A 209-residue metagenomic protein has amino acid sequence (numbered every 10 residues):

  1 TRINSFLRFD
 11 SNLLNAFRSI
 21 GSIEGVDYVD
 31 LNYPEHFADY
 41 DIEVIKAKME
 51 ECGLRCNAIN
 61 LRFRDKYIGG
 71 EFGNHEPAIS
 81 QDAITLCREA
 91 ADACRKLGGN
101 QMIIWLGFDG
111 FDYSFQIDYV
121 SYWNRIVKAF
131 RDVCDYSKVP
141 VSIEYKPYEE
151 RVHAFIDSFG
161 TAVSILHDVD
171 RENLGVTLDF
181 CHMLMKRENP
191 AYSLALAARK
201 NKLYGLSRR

Functional and structural regions predicted by a protein language model:
T1-R2, D27-L31, L54-L61, M102-I104 (+3 more regions): Hydrophobic faces of well-ordered beta-strands that scaffold small-molecule active sites in alpha/beta enzyme cores
T1-R95, R171: N-terminal pre-domain/capping segments
R2-S11, N74, I117, V152-G160 (+1 more regions): Gly/Pro-rich active-site loop or hairpin
F6-F9, D30-V44, G110-D112, E149-F155 (+1 more regions): Acidic-and-aromatic substrate-binding clefts and catalytic sites of carbohydrate-active enzymes
R18, R131, V163-S164, A191 (+1 more regions): Active-site phosphate/pyrophosphate- and oxyanion-stabilizing loops and adjacent acidic/basic residues in soluble
V26-P34, I165-Y192, A198: Extended hydrophobic secondary-structure segments
E51, R55-C56, G70-G175: Active-site acidic/histidine proton-transfer and metal-coordination neighborhood in alpha/beta enzyme cores
R62-D65, G107-D109, R209: Short connector loops/turns at beta-strand edges and beta->alpha or beta->beta junctions
